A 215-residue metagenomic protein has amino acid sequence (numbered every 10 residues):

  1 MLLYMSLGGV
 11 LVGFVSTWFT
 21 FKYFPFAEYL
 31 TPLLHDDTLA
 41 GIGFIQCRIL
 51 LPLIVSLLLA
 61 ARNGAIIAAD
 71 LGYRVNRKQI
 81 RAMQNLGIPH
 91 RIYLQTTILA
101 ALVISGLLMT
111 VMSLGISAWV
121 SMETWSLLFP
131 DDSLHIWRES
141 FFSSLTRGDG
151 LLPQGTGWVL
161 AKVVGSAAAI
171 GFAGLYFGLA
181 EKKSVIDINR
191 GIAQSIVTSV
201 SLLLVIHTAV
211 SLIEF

Functional and structural regions predicted by a protein language model:
L2-F24, S199-A209: Hydrophobic alpha-helical transmembrane segments of multi-pass membrane transport/permease proteins
L2-S6, L50, I54, N63 (+3 more regions): Selective transmembrane-helix segments that form parts of the transport pathway or gating/packing helices in multipass
W18-C47, M112-V164, F172-G191, E214: Membrane-interfacial helix-loop-helix connectors in multipass membrane proteins
T38-R81: Hydrophobic alpha-helical transmembrane segments of multi-pass membrane transport proteins
L58, R62, L160-A168: Selective recognition of hydrophobic, aromatic-rich stretches within alpha-helical transmembrane segments of polytopic
L71-Q95, V185-I188: Short cytoplasmic-facing helical segments at TM-TM junctions of multi-pass membrane proteins
V103, L107-V120, A167-A173, S201-A209: Bilayer-spanning, highly hydrophobic alpha-helical transmembrane segments
A209-F215: Juxtamembrane boundary at the C-terminal end of a transmembrane helix
